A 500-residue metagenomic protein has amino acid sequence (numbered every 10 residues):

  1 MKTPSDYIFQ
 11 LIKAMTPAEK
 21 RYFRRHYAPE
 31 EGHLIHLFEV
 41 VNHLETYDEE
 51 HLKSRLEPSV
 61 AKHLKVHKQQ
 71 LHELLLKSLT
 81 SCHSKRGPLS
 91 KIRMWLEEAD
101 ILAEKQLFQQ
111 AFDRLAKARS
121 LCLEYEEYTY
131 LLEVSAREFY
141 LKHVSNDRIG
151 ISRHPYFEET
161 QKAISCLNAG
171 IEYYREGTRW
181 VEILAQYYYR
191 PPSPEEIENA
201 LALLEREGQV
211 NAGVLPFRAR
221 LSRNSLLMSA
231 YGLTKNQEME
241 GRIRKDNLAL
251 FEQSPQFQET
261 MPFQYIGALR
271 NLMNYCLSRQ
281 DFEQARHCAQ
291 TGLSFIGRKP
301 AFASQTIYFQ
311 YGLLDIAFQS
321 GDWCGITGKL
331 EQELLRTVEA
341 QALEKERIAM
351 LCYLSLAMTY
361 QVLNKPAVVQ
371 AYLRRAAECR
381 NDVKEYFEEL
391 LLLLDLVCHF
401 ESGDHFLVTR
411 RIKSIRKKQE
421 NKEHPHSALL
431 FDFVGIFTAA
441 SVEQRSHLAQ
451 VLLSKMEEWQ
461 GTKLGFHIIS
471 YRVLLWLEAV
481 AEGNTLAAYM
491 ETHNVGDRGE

Functional and structural regions predicted by a protein language model:
M1-N199, N211-V214, K417, D432-E500: Flexible inter-repeat linkers and adjacent short helices within tandem amphipathic alpha-helical repeat scaffolds
M15, L96, A103-E104, Q110 (+7 more regions): Hydrophobic/aromatic side-chain positions at a characteristic register within alpha-helices of tetratricopeptide repeats
Q69-E73, Q106-A116, D147-E159, Y189-E207 (+4 more regions): Helix-turn-helix repeat elements of alpha-solenoid scaffolds
S90-R93, E97, Y130-E133, R137 (+9 more regions): "A position-specific structural signal for the A-helix of alpha-solenoid helical repeats
A116-E124, F157-S165, L201-A212, R244-F257 (+5 more regions): Amphipathic alpha-helical segments of tetratricopeptide repeats
E126-E133, N168-E176, V214-S222, Q256-G267 (+5 more regions): Alpha-solenoid helical repeat architecture
R148-Y156, L167-R279, Q284: Alpha-solenoid helical-repeat scaffolds
T359-F431: C-terminal structural cap/anchor segments
